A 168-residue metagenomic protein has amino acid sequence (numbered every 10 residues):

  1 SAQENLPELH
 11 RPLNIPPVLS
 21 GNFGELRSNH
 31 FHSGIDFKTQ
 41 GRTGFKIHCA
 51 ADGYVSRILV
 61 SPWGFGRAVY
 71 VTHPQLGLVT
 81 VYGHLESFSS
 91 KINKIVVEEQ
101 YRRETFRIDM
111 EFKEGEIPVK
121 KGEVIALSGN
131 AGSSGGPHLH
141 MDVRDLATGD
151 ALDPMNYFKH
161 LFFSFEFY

Functional and structural regions predicted by a protein language model:
A2-V79, E86-K91, T105-I108, F112-G115 (+3 more regions): Surface-exposed, glycine-biased beta-strand/turn segments
V96-R107: A solvent-exposed, charged loop/short amphipathic helix patch at secondary-structure junctions
